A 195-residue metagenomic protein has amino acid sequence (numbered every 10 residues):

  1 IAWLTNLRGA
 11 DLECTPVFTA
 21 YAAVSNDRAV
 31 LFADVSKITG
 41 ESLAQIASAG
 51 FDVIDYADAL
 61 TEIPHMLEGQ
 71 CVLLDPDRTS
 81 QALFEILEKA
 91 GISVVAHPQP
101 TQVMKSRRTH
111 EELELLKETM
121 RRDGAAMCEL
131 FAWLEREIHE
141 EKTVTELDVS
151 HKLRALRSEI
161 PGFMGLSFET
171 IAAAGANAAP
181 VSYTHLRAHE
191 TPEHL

Functional and structural regions predicted by a protein language model:
I1-T5, L12-T19, V24-L31, Y56-G165 (+1 more regions): Flexible, acidic/His-enriched mid-domain "rim/lid" segments that flank
D11-T15, Q45-S48: Short, surface-exposed loop/turn microsegments at beta-strand edges and helix-strand junctions
V30-S48: Metal-dependent catalytic core segments for phosphate chemistry
I46-A57: Glycine-rich phosphate-binding "P-loop"
P180-S182: Acidic, proline/serine/threonine- and glycine-rich low-complexity intrinsically disordered segments
T184-E193: Conserved small/polar residues in nucleotide/adenosyl-binding loops
